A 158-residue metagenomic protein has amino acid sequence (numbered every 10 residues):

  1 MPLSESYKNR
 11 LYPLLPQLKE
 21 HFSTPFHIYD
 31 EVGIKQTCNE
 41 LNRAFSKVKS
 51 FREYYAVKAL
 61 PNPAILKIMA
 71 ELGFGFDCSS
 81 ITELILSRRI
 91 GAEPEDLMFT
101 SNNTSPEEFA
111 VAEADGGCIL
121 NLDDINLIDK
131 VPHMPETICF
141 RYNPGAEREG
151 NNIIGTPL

Functional and structural regions predicted by a protein language model:
M1-L120, I125-E136: A charged N-terminal "starter" segment
D123-L158: Conserved anion-binding
